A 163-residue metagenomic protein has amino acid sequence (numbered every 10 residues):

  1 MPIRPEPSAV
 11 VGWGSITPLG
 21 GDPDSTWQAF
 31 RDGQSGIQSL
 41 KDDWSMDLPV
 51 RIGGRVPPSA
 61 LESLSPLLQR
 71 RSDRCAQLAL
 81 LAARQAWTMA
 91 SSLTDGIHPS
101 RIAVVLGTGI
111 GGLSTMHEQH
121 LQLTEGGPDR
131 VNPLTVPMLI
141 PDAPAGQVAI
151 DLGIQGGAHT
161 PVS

Functional and structural regions predicted by a protein language model:
M1-G157: Conserved "HGTGT" condensation-loop signature of ketosynthase/thiolase-family condensing enzymes that catalyze
G157-S163: Short loop-beta-helix segment that forms the pyridoxal 5′-phosphate
